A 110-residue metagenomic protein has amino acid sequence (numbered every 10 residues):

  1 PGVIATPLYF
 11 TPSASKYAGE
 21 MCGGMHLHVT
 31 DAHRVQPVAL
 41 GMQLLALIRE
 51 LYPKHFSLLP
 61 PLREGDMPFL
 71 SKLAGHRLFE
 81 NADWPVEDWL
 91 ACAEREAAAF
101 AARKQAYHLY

Functional and structural regions predicted by a protein language model:
P1-C92: Conserved functional hotspot residues or short segments at active or partner-binding sites across diverse domains
A97-Y110: Structural signal for terminal/edge beta-strands and the immediately following C-terminal loop/tail that closes
